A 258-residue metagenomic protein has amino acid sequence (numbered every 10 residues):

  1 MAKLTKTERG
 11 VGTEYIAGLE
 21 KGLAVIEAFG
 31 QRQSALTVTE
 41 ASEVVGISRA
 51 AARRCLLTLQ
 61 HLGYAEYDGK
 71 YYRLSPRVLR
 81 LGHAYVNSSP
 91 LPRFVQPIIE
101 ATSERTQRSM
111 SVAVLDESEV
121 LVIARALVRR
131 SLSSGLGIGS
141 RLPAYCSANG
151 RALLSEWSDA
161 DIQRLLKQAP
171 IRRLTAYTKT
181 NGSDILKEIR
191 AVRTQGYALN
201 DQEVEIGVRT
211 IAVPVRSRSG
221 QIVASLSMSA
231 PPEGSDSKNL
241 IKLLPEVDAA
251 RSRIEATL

Functional and structural regions predicted by a protein language model:
A2-R93, E100, S252-T257: N-terminal helix-turn-helix
K3-T5, S131-I206: Short, solvent-exposed recognition segments
Y15-L19, S75, S88, P92 (+7 more regions): Short, structured helix-loop boundary elements
R73-A169: Amphipathic alpha-helical effector-binding/dimerization core of metabolite-sensing transcriptional regulators
E188, A224-L258: Juxtadomain coupling helices with adjacent low-complexity linkers
R209-V213: Short hydrophobic beta-strand micro-motif common in sensory/regulatory domains
V215-R218: Sensor-regulatory modules in signal-transduction proteins
